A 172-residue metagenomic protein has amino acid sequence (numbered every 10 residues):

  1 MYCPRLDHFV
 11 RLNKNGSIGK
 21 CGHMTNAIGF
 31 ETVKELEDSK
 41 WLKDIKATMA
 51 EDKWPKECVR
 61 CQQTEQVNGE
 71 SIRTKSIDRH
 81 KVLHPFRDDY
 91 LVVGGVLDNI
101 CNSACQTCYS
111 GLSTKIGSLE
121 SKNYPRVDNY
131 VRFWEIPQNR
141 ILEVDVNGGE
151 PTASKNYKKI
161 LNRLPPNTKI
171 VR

Functional and structural regions predicted by a protein language model:
M1-I77: Accessory C-terminal segments flanking Radical SAM cores
E65-R172: Conserved alpha-helical substructure of the radical SAM core
